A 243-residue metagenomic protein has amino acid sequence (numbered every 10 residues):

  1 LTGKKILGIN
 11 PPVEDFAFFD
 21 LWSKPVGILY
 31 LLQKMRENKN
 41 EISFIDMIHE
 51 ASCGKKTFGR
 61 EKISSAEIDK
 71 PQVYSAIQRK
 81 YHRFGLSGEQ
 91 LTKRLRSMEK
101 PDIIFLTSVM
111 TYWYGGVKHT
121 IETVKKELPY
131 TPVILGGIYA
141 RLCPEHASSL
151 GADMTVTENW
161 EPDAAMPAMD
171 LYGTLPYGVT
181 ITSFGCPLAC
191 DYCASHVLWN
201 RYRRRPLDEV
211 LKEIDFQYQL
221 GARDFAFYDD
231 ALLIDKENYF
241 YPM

Functional and structural regions predicted by a protein language model:
T2-L7, P12-F16, T155-T182: N-terminal [4Fe-4S]-dependent radical SAM core
G8-N10, D46, F105-T111, L135 (+3 more regions): Short beta-strand segments
V13, L31-A51, Q78-M169: Glycine-rich beta-alpha loop elements in corrinoid/cobalamin-binding modules across cobalamin-dependent enzymes
F16, S52-G54, C143, N200 (+1 more regions): Generic structural signal for helix capping and beta-alpha/helix-loop junctions
F16-I28: Glycine- and acidic-residue-enriched helix-capping/strand-helix junction motifs
Y30, H119-K126, K212, F216 (+1 more regions): Alpha-helical scaffolding segments of alpha/beta enzyme cores, especially the outer helices of TIM-barrel or partial
A51-L86: Charged, often glycine-rich, active-site loop that binds/positions anionic groups
M166-M243: Radical SAM [4Fe-4S] cluster-binding motif and immediate context
